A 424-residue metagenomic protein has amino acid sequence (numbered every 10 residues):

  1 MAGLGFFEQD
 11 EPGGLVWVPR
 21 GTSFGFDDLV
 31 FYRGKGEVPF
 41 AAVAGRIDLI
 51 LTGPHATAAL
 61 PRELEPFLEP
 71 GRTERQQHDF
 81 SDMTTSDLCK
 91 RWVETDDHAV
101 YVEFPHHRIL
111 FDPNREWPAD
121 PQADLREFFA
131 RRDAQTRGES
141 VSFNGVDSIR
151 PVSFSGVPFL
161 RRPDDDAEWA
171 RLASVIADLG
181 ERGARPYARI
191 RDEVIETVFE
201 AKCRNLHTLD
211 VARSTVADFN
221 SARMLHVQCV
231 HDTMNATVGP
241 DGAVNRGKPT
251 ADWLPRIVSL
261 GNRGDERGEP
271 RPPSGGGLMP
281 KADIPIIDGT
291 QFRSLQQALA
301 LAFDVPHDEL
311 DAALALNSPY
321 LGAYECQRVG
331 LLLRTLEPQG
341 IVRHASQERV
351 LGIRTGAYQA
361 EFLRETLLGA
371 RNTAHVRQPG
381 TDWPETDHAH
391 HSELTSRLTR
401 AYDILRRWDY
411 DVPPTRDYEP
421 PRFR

Functional and structural regions predicted by a protein language model:
A2-R424: N-terminal catalytic or cofactor-binding beta/alpha core of small enzyme domains
